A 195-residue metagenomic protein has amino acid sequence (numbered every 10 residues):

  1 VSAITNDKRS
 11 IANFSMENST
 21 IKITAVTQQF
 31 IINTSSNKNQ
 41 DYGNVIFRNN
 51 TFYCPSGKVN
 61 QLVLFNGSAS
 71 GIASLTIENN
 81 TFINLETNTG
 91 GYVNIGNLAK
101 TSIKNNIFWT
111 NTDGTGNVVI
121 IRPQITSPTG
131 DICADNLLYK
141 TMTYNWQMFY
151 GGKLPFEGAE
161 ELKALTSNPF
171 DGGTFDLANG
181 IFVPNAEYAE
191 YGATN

Functional and structural regions predicted by a protein language model:
V1-N195: Extracellular beta-rich repeat passengers
